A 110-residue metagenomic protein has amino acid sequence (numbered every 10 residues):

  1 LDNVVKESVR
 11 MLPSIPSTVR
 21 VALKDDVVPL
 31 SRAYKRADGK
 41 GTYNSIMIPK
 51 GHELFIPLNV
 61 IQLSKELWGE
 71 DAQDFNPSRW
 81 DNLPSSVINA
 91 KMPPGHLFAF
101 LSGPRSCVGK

Functional and structural regions predicted by a protein language model:
L1-T42: Conserved cytochrome P450 K-helix E-x-x-R motif and the immediately C-terminal K′/meander segment
D2-K6, H52-P57, G95-F98: Feature representing long, continuous alpha-helical segments
S14-S17, R36-T42, K50, I56-I88: Conserved cytochrome P450 K-helix/beta-meander segment immediately N-terminal to the heme-binding cysteine loop
D25, Q62, S106: Glycine-rich nucleotide phosphate-binding loop and flanking beta-alpha elements of Rossmann-like dinucleotide-binding
M47-P49, L101: Residue-level recognition of short, solvent-exposed, well-ordered loop/turn junctions that link secondary-structure
M92-K110: Cytochrome P450 heme-iron axial ligand motif
